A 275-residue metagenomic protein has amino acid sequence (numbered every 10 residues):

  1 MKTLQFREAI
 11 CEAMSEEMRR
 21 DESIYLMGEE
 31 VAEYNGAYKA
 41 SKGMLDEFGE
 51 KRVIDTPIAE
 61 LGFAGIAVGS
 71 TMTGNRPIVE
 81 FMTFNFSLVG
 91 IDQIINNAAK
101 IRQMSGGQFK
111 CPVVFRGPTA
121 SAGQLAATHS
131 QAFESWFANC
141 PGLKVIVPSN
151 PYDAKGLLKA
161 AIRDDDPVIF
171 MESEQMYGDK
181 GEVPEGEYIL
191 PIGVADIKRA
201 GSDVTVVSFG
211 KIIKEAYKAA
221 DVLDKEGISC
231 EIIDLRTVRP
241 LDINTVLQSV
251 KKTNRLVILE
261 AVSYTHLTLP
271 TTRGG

Functional and structural regions predicted by a protein language model:
M1-P167, M171: Thiamine diphosphate
A9-A13, K155-P167, G178-V222, E226 (+1 more regions): Glycine-/acidic-rich phosphate or pyrophosphate-binding loops and their flanking alpha/beta elements
Y25, T205-V207, V257: Conserved beta-strand elements of the Class I
M44-E50, E215-I233: Short helix-loop-beta junction
E231-S249: Generic long, charged, amphipathic alpha-helical segments
T253-S263: Glycine-rich phosphate-binding loop
T265-T271: Conserved small/polar residues in nucleotide/adenosyl-binding loops
